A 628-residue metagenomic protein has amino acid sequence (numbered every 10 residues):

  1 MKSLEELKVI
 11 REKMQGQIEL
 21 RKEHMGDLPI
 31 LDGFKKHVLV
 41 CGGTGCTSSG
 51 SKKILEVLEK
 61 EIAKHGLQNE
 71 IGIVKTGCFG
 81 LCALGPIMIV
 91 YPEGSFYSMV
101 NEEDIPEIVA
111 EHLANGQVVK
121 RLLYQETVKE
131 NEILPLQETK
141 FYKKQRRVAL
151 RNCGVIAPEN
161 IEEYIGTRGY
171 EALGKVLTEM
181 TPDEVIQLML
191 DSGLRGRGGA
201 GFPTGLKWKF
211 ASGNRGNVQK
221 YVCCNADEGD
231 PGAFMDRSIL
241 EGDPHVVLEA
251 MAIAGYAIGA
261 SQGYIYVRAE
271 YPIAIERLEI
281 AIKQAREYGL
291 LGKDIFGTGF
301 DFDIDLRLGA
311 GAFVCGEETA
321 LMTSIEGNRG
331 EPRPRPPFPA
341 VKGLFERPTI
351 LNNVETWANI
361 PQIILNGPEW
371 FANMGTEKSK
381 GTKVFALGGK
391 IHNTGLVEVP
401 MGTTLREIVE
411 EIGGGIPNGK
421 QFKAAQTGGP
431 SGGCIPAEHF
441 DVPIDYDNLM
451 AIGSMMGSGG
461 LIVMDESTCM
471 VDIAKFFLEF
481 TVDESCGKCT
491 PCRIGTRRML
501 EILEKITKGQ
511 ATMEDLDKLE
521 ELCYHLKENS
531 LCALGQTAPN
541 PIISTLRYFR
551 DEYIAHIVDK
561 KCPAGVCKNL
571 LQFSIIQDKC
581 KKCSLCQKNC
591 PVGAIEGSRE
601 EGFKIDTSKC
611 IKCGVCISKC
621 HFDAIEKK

Functional and structural regions predicted by a protein language model:
K8-K36, S51-K75, P92-Y124, G166 (+10 more regions): Ferredoxin-type iron-sulfur electron-transfer modules in oxidoreductases and energy-metabolism complexes
V40-G42, I156-E171, C224-D236, P339-L344 (+2 more regions): Gly-rich Lys/Arg/Thr-decorated short loops/hinges at beta-loop-alpha junctions or inter-strand turns that position
G43-G50, M189-A211, G311-T323, G327-R329 (+2 more regions): Conserved phosphate/anionic-ligand binding catalytic regions in large, soluble enzymes, centered on
L84-I89, P491-R497, I575, L585-K604 (+1 more regions): Iron-sulfur cluster-binding cysteine motifs and their immediate structural context in ferredoxin-like electron-transfer
L123-S192, N352-G367: Flexible inter-domain linker/hinge segments
K144-Q145, I275-M401, G413: Hydrophobic alpha-helical positions that pack around
G174-G216, A372-N373, K378, A386 (+3 more regions): Accessory "access/gating" subregions that flank catalytic or transport cores
A250-A252, G402-P417: Short amphipathic, charge-patterned alpha-helical segments
